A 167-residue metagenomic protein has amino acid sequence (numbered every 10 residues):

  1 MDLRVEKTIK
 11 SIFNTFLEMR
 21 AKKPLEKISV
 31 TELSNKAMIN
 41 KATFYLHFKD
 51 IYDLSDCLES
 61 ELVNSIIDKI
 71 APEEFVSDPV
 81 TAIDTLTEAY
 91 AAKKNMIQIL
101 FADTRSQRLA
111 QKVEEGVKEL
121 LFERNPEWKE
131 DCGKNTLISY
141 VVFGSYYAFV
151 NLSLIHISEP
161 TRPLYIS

Functional and structural regions predicted by a protein language model:
M1-M19, K23: Basic, helix-initiating cap at the start of DNA-binding domains
E18-L25, K69-E73, K93, R124: Basic, amphipathic alpha-helical hairpins
K22-D53: Helix-turn-helix
S29, L58-I67: Short, basic, alpha-helical segments at the C-terminal edge of helix-turn-helix-like DNA-binding modules
I70-Q98: Hydrophobic alpha-helical connector segments
T104-W128, C132-F143: Amphipathic alpha-helical packing segments from all-alpha helical-bundle domains
S139-S158: Amphipathic C-terminal alpha-helical segment
I155-S167: Single conserved hydrophobic/aromatic residue that forms the stacking wall/gate of nucleotide- or nucleobase-binding
